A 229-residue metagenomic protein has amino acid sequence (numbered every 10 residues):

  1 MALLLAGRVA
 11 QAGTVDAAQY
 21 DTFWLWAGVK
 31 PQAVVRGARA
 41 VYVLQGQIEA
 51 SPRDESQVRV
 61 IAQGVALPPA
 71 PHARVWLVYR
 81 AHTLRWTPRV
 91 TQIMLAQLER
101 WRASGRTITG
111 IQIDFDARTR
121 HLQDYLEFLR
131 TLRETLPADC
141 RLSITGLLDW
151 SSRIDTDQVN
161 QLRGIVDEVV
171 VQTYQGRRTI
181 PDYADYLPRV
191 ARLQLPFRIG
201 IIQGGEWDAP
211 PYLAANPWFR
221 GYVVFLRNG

Functional and structural regions predicted by a protein language model:
M1-A6: Bacterial N-terminal signal peptides
G7-G229: Secreted glycan hydrolases and related glycan-binding modules that recognize and/or cleave
